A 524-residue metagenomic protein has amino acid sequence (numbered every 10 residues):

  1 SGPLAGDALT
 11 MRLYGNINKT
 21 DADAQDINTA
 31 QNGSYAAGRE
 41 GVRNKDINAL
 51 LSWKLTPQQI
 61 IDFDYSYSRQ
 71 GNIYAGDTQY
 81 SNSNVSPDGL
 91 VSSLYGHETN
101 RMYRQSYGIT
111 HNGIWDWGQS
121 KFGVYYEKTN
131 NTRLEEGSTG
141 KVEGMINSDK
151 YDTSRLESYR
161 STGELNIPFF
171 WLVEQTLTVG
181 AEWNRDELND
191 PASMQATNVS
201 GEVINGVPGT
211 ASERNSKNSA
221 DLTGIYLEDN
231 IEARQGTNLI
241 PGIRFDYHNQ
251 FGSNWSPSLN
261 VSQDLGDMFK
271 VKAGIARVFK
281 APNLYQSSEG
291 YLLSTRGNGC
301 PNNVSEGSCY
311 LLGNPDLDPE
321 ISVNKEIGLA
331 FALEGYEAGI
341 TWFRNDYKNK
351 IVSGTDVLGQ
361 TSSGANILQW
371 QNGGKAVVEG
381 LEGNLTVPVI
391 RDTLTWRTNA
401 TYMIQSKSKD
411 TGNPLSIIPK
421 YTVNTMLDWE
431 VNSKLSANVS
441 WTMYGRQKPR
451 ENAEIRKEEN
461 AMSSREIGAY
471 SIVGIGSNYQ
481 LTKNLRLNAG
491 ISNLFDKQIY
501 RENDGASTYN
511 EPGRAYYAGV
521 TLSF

Functional and structural regions predicted by a protein language model:
S1-H97, N349: Periplasmic-side early beta-strands and strand-to-turn transitions of outer-membrane beta-barrels
L4-D7, T56-Q58, W115-G118, P168-E174 (+12 more regions): Outer-membrane beta-barrel channels and translocator barrels
L13-K19, F63-Y67, F122-K128, V179-R185 (+7 more regions): Transmembrane beta-barrel strands of outer-membrane/channel proteins
S52-Q70, G96-G252, S262-G266, G339 (+1 more regions): Face-selective signature of the C-terminal outer-membrane beta-barrel domain
K54-T56, E174, E182, P208-D346 (+3 more regions): Structural signature of Gram-negative outer-membrane beta-barrels, strongest in the C-terminal barrel of TonB-dependent
S148, D152, S158-I167, R214-N218 (+6 more regions): Outer membrane beta-barrel strand-and-loop segments of large Gram-negative receptors, especially TonB-dependent
E232-G236, G339-Y347, L358-A453, F495: Gram-negative outer-membrane beta-barrel transporters
K348, S353, M443-K457, I475-F524: C-terminal beta-signal and adjacent terminal beta-strands/loops of Gram-negative outer-membrane beta-barrel proteins
